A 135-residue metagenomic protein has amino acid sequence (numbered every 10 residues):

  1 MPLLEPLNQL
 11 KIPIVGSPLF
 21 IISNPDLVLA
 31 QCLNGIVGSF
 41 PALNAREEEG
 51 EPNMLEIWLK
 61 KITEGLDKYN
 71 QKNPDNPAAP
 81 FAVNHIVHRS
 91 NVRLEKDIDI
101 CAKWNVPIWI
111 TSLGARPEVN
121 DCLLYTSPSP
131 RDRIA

Functional and structural regions predicted by a protein language model:
M1-A102, V106: N-terminal capping/small domains of soluble enzymes
G50-I57, L113-L123: Active-site-adjacent beta->alpha loops and helix N-cap segments on the catalytic face of soluble alpha/beta enzymes
V83, N120-L123, S127: Generic low-polarity alpha-helical segments
V87-V92, A115-P117, R133: A short acidic, glycine/proline-enriched capping/turn motif at secondary-structure boundaries, especially helix N-cap
P107-A115, S127: Catalytic beta/alpha-barrel core
Y125-A135: Single conserved hydrophobic/aromatic residue that forms the stacking wall/gate of nucleotide- or nucleobase-binding
